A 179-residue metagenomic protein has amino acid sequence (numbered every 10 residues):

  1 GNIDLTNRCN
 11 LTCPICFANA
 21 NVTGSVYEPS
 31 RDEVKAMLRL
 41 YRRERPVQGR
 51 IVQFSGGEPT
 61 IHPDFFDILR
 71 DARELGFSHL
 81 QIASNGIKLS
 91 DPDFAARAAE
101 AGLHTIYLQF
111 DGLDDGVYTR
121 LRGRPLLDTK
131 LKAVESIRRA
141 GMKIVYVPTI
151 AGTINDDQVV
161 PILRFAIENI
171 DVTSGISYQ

Functional and structural regions predicted by a protein language model:
G1-S84, K88-D93, R97-E100: Conserved alpha-helical substructure of the radical SAM core
L5, F17-A18, Q109-L113, Q179: Short loop/turn segments at strand-loop or loop-helix junctions that form parts of catalytic or ligand-binding pockets
V26-E33, R122-D128, I154: Alpha-helix N-cap and loop-to-helix initiation/capping positions
R50, P59-I61, H79, G86-L89 (+3 more regions): Conserved radical SAM core fold
I51, Q81, H104-T105, D128-Q179: Conserved C-terminal portion of the radical SAM core fold that forms the substrate/S-adenosylmethionine-binding
F65, F94, Y118-R120, Q158-V159: Short acidic, glycine/serine/threonine-rich loops at helix termini
